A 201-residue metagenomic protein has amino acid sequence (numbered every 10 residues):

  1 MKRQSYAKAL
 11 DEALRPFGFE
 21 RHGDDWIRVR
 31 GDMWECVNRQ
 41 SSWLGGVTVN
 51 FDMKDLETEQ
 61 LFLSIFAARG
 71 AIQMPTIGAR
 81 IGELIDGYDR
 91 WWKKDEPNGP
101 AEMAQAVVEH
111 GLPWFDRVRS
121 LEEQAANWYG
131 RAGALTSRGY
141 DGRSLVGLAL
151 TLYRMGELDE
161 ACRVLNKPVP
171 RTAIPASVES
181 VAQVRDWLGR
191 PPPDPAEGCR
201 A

Functional and structural regions predicted by a protein language model:
M1-R21: Amphipathic alpha-helical segments
M1-R3, R28-A201: Intrinsically disordered, low-complexity regulatory regions enriched in serine/threonine/proline and acidic residues
